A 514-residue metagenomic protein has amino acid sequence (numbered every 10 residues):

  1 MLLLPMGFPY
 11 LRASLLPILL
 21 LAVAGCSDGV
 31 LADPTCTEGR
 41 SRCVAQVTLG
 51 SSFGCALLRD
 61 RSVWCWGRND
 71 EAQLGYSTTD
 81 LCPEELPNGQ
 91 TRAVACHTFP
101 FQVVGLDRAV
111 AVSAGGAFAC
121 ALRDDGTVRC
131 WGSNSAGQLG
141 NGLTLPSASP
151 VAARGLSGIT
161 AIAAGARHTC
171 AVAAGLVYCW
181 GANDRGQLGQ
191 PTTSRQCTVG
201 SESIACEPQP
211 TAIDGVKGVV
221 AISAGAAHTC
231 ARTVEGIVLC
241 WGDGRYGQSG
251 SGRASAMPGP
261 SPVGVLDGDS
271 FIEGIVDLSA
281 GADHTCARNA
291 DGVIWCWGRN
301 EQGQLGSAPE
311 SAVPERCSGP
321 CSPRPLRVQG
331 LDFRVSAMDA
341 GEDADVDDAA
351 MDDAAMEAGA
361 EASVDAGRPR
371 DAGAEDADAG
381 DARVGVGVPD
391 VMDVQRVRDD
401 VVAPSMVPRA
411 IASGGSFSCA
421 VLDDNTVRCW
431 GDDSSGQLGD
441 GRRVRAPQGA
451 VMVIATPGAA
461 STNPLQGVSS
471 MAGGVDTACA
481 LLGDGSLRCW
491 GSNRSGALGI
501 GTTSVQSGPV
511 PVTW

Functional and structural regions predicted by a protein language model:
M1-Y10: N-terminal secretory signal peptides that target proteins for export/translocation
R12-A24: Bacterial N-terminal signal peptides
V23-A45, V386: Bacterial Sec-dependent N-terminal signal peptides
S27-D33, G67-H97, R129-S149, G181-E207 (+4 more regions): Short glycine/serine- and acidic-residue-enriched loop/turn motifs that recur at repeat junctions
G39, D269-E273, R334-V335, V402-M406 (+1 more regions): Short glycine-/Asp-/Thr-/Trp-enriched loop segments that recur within the blades of beta-propeller repeat domains
R40-L58: Beta-strand-rich domains and repeat architectures in extracellular enzymes and scaffolds, especially beta-propellers
F53-A56, C65, F118-A121, C130 (+10 more regions): Conserved core positions of repeat-based scaffolds
D339, D343, D348, D353 (+6 more regions): Intrinsically disordered, low-complexity serine/threonine-rich repeat tracts
